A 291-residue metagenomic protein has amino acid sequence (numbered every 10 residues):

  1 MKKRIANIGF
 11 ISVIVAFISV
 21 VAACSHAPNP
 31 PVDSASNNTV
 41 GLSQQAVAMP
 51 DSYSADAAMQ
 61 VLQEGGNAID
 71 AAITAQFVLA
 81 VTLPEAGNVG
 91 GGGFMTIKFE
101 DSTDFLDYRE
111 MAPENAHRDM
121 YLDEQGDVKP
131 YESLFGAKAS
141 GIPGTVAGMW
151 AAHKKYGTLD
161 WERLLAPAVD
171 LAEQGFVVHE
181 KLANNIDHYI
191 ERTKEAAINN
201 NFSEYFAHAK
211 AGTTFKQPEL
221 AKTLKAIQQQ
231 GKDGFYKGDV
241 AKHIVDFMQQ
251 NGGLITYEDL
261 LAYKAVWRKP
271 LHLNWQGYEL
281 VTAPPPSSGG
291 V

Functional and structural regions predicted by a protein language model:
M1-K2, D107: Intrinsically disordered, low-complexity sequence elements enriched in Ser/Thr/Gly/Pro
K2-V13: Bacterial N-terminal signal peptides that target proteins for export
S19-A23: C-terminal motif of bacterial Sec signal peptides marking the signal peptidase cleavage site
A27-D56, Q60, A68-Q230, F235-K237 (+1 more regions): Noncatalytic scaffold domains of N-terminal-nucleophile
G290: Flexible, polar/acidic helix-loop-strand segments at domain edges
